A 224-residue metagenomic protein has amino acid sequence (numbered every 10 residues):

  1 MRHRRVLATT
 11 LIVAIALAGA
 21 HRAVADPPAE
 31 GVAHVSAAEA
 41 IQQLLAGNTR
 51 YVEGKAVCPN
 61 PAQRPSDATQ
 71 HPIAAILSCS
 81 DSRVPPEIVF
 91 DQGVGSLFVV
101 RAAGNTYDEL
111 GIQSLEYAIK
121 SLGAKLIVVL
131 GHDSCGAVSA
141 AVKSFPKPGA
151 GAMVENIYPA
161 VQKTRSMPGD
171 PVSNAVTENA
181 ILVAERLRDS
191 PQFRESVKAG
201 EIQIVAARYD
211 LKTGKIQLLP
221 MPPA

Functional and structural regions predicted by a protein language model:
M1-T10: Bacterial N-terminal signal peptides that target proteins for export
T9-A18: Bacterial N-terminal signal peptides
A23-H71, V94-G95, G104-Q113, Y117-L122 (+1 more regions): Divalent-metal-activated hydrolytic enzyme cores
S78-R83, A103-T106, H132: Short glycine-enriched loops at secondary-structure junctions
P85-F90, G111: Short, glycine/acidic-enriched capping/hinge loops at junctions between secondary-structure elements
F90-V99: Short helix-loop-beta junction
V129: Conserved functional hotspot residues or short segments at active or partner-binding sites across diverse domains
